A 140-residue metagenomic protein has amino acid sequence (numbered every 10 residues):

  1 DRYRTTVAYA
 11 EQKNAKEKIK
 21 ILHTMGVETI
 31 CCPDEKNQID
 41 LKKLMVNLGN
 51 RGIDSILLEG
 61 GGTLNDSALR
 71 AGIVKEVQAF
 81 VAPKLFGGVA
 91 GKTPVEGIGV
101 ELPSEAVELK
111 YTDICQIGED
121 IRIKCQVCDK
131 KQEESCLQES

Functional and structural regions predicted by a protein language model:
D1-S140: Enzymes that bind and transform nitrogen-containing heteroaromatic metabolites
